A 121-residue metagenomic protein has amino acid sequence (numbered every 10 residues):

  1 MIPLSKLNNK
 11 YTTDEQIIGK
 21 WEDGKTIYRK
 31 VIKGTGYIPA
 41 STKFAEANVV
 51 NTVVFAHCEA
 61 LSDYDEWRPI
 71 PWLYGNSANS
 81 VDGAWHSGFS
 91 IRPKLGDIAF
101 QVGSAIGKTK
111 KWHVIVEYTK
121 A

Functional and structural regions predicted by a protein language model:
M1-R29, K33: Glycine-rich, low-complexity segments
K25-T26, K30-A121: Extracellular attachment/recognition segments
